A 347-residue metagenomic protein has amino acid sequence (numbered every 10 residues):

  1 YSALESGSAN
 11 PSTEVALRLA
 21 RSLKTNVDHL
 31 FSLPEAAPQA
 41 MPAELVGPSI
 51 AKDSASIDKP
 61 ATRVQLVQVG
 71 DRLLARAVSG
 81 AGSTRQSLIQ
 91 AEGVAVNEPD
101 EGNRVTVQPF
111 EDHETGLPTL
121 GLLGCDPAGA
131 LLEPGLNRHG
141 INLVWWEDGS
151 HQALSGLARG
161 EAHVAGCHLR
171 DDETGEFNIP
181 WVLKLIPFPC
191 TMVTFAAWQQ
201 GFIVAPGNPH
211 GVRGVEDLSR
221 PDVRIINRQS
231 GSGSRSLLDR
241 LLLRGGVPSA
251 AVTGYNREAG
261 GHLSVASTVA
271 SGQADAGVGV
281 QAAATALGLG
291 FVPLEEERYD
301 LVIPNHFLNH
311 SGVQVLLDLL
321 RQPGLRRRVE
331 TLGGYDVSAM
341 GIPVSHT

Functional and structural regions predicted by a protein language model:
A3, P134, H151-A165, L169-R170 (+1 more regions): Short helices/loops that flank or line small-molecule/ion binding pockets
S6-Q152, P187-F188, P323-T347: N-terminal hydrophobic or amphipathic helices and topogenic motifs
E114-C125, E216-R235: Short loop->beta-strand "edge-of-pocket" segments that line small-molecule binding or catalytic clefts across diverse
L131-H139, V215-E216, P221, S234-G254: Ligand-binding cleft/hinge of the Venus flytrap
N142-G149, S249-G261: Short beta-strand-to-loop elements that line the ligand-binding cleft of bilobed periplasmic-binding protein-like
G166-L183, A266-E295: A ligand-binding cleft/hinge motif common to bilobed small-molecule-binding domains
C190-Q199, L289-L319, Y335-H346: Periplasmic-binding protein-like
F195, V204-I225: Flexible hinge/capping segments at coil-to-helix
